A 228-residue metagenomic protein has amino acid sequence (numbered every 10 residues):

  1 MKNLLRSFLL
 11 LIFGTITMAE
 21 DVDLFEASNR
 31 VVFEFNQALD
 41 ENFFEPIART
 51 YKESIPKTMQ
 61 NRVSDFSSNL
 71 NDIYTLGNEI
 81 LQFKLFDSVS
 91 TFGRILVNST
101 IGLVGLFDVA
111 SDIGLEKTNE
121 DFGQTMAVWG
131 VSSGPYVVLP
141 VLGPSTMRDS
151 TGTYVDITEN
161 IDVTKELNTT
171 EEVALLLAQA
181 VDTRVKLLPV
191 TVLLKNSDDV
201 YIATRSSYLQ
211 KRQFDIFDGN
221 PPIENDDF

Functional and structural regions predicted by a protein language model:
K2-L10: Sec-dependent signal peptide recognition, specifically the positively charged N-region followed immediately by
G14-T17: N-terminal signal peptide c-region/cleavage motif recognized by signal peptidases
E20-D21, Q37-A48, N71: Short alpha-helical hairpin
E20-D23, Q124, W129-F228: A structured, mid-to-C-terminal "fold-capping" secondary-structure block
D21-F35: Short N-terminal segments immediately surrounding and downstream of signal-peptide cleavage
N42-M59, I161: Membrane interface segments of multi-pass transport proteins and intramembrane proteases
Q60, S64-F66: Beta-rich strand-turn-strand
N69, L76, Q82-P144: Mid-length scaffold segments of soluble, non-membrane domains
